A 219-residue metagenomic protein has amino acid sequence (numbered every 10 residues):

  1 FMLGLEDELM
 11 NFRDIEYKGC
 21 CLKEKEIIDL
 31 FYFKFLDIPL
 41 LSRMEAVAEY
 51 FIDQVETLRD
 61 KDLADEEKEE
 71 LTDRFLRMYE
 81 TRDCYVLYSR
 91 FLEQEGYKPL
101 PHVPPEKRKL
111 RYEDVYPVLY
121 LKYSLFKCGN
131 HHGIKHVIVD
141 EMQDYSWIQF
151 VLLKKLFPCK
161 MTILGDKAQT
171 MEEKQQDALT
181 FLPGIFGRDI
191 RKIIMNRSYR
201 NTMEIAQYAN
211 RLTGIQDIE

Functional and structural regions predicted by a protein language model:
M2-H136, S146-F150: Conserved helicase NTPase catalytic core signature
K98-H102, Y123-H136, Q143-E219: Conserved helicase motor core of SF1/SF2 NTP-dependent helicases
